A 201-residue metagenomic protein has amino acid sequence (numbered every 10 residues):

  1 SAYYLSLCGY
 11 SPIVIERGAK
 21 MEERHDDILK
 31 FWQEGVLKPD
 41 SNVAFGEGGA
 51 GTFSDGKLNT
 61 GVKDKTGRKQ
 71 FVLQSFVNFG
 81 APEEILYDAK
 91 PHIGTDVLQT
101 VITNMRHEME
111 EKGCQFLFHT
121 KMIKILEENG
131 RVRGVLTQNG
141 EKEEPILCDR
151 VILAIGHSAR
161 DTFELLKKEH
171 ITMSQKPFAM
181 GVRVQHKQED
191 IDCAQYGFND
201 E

Functional and structural regions predicted by a protein language model:
A2-E201: Residues forming the flavin
